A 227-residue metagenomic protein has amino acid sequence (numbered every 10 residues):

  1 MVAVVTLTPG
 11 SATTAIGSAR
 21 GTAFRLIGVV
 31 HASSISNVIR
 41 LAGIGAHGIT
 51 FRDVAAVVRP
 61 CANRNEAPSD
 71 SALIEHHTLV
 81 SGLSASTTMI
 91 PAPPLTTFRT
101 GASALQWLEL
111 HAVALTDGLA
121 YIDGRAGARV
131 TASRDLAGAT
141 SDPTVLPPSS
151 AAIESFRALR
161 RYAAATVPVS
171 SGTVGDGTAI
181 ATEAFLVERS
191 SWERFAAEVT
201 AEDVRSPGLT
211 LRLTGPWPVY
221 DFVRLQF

Functional and structural regions predicted by a protein language model:
M1-F227: An interfacial alpha-helical scaffold signature
